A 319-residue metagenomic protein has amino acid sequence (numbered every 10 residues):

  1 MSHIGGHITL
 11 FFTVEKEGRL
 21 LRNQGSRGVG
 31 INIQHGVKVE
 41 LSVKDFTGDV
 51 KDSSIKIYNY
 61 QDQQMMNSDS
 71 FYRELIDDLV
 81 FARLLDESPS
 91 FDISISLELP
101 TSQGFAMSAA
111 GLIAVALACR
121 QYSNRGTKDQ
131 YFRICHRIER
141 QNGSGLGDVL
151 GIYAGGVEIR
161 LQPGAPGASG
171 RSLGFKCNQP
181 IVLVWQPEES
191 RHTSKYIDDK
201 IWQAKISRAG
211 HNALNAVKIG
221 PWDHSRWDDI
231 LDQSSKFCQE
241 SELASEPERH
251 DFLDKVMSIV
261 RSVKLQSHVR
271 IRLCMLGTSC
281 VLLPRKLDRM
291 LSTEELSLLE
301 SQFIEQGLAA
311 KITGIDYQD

Functional and structural regions predicted by a protein language model:
M1-T101, N124, T313-D319: ATP-binding N-lobe of GHMP and related small-molecule kinases
S2-H3, L21-R22, G30-I33, N142-S144 (+4 more regions): Solvent-exposed alpha-helices and their adjacent loops that cap or buttress functional pockets in soluble metabolic
V43, Q186, L282-K286: Short beta-strand-to-loop capping motifs
F105-K128: DPxDG-like acidic metal-binding loop motif
D129-L173: Alpha/beta catalytic cores of group-transfer enzymes, especially the acyltransferase/condensing modules of polyketide
G174-S241, S245: Acyltransferase
D223-D319: Glycine-rich, charge-dense phosphate/pyrophosphate-binding loop(s) and the adjacent flexible "lid"/catalytic subdomain
